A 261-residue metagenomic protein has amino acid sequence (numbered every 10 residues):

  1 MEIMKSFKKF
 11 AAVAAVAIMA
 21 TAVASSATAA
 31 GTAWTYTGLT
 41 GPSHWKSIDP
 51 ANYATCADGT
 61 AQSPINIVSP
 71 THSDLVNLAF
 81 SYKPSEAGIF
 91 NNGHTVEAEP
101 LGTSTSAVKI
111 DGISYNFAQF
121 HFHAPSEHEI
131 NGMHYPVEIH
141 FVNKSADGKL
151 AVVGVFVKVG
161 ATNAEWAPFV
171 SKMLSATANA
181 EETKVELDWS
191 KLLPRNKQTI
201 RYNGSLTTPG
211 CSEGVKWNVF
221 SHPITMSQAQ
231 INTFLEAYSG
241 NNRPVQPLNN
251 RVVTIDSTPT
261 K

Functional and structural regions predicted by a protein language model:
M1-I3: Short, Lys/Arg-enriched N-terminal segments with co-localized hydrophobic residues within the first ~10-30 amino acids
K5-K9, A22-K261: Alpha-carbonic anhydrase
A14-A22: Bacterial N-terminal signal peptides
